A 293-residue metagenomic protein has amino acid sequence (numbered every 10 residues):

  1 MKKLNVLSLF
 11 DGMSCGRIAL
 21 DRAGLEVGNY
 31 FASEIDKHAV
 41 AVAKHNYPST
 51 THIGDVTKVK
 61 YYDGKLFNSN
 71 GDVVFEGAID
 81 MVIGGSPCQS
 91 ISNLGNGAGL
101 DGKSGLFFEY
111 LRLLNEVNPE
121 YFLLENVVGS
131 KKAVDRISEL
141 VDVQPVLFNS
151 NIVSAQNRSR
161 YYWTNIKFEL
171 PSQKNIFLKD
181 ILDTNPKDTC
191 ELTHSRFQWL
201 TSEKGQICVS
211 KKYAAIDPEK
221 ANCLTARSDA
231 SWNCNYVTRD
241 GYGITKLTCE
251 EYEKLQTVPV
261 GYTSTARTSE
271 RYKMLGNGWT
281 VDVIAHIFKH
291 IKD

Functional and structural regions predicted by a protein language model:
K2-V6: Extreme N-terminal starter segment of soluble prokaryotic enzymes
L7-K58: SAM cofactor-binding core of SAM-dependent methyltransferases, primarily the Rossmann-like beta-alpha-beta module
V59-M81, S86-K246, E251: Class I S-adenosyl-L-methionine
V260-R267: Active-site and glycan-interaction determinants of carbohydrate-active enzymes
R267-K273: Short pre-catalytic strand/loop immediately N-terminal to key active-site residues, enriched for Gly-Thr
T280: A helicase ATPase "motif cassette" and its flanking acidic/Ser/Thr-rich regulatory loops
I284: Acidic-aromatic/histidine active-site loop/patch
